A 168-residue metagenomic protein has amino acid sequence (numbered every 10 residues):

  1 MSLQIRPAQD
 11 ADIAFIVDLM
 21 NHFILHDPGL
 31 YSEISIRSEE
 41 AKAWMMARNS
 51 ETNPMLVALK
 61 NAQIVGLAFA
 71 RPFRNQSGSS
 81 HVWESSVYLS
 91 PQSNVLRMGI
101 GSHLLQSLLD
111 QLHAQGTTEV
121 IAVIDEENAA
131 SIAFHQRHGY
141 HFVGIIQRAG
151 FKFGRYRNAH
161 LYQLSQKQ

Functional and structural regions predicted by a protein language model:
Q4-D18: A short beta-loop-alpha structural element at the N-terminal edge of CoA-dependent acyl/N-acetyltransferase catalytic
D10, I34-N94, L105-Q106, S165: Acetyl-CoA-dependent GNAT
V17, N21-M45: Conserved GNAT-fold acetyl-CoA-binding loop/helix
P72, I121-I124, H141-N158: Conserved catalytic-core motifs of GNAT/GCN5-like acyltransferases
L96-D110, A133-R137: Conserved acetyl-CoA-binding loop-helix of GNAT-fold acetyltransferases
L112-I124: Conserved GNAT acetyl-CoA-binding A-motif
A122-I132: Conserved beta-strand-loop-alpha-helix junction that forms the acyl-donor binding cleft
H135, Y140, Y162: Conserved active-site tyrosine of GNAT-family acetyltransferases
